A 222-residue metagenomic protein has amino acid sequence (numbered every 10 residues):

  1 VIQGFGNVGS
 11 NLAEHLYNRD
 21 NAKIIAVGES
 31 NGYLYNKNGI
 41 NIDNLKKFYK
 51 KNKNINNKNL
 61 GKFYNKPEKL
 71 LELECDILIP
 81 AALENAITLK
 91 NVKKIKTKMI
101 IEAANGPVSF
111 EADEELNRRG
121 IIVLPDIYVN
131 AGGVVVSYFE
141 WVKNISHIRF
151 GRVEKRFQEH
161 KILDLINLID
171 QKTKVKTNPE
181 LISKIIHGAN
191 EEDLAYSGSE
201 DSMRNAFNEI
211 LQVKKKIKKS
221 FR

Functional and structural regions predicted by a protein language model:
V1-E72: Glycine-rich phosphate/diphosphate-binding loop of Rossmann-like nucleotide-binding domains
Q3, N11, G28-S30, P80-A82 (+2 more regions): Generic beta-strand/beta-sheet core signal
V8-L12, A86-L89, V108-F110, G132-G133: Short glycine/serine/threonine-rich phosphate/pyrophosphate-binding segments that cradle anionic phosphate groups
L16-R19, V92-K94, E114-I121: Short, surface-exposed basic-aromatic patches at helix termini and helix-loop junctions that form
A22-A26, D76-I77, K98-I100, I121-I122: Structural motif
I55-N59, I77-P80, I100-E102: Short, flexible loop segments at the rims of nucleotide/cofactor-binding pockets, characterized by
N65-C75, L83-I101: Rossmann-fold NAD(P) dinucleotide-binding segment
K98-R222: Adenosine-phosphate binding glycine-rich loop
